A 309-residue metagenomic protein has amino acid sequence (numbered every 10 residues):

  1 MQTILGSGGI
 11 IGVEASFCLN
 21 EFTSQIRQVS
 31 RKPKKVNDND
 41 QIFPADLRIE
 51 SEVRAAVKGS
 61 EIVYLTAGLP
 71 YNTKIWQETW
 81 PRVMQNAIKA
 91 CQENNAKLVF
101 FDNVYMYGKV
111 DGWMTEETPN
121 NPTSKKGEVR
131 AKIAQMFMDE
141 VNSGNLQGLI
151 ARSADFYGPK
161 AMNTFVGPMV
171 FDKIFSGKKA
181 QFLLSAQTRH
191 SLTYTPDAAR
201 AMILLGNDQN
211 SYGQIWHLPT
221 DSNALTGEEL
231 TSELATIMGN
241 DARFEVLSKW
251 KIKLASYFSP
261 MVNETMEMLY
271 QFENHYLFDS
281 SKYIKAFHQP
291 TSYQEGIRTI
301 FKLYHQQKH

Functional and structural regions predicted by a protein language model:
Q2, A201-E264, K285, T291-H309: Mid/C-terminal beta-alpha module of Rossmann-like enzyme folds, strongest in SDR-family dehydrogenases/epimerases
Q2-F22: N-terminal Rossmann NAD(P)H-binding glycine-rich loop of SDR-like oxidoreductase domains
K34-N94: NAD(P)H-binding glycine-rich loop region in Rossmannoid oxidoreductase-like domains and their noncatalytic homologs
Q77-P81, G112, T123-Q135, T164-P168 (+4 more regions): Short-chain dehydrogenase/reductase
Q85-R130, L149: Conserved Rossmann-fold NAD(P)-dependent oxidoreductase catalytic core, especially the SDR/UDP-sugar
N103, Q135-K160: Conserved beta-loop-beta element that borders a ligand/cofactor-binding pocket
M162-M169, L183-G206, G213-H217: Substrate-positioning beta->alpha
M169-S191, R243-Y276: Alpha-helical membrane-targeting segments
